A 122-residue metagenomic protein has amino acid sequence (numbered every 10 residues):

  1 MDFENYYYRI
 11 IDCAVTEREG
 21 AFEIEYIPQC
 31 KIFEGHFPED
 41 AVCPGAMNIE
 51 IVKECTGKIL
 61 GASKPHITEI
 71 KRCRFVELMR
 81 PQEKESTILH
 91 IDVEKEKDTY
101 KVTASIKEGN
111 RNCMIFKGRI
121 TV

Functional and structural regions predicted by a protein language model:
M1-Y7, M79-K84: Short, solvent-exposed secondary-structure boundary motifs
F3-C43: Catalytic strand-loop segment that frames the active site of acyl-thioester-processing enzymes
R9, R18, D92-V122: HotDog/MaoC-like acyl-thioester-processing domains
E25-I27, V76, E94, T121: A structural detector for beta-sheet-dominated domains
P28-C30, M79, K97, N110: Residues that cap or initiate secondary-structure elements
K53-D92, K97, K101: Hydrophobic beta-strand-centered segment that forms part of the acyl-chain substrate-binding groove
